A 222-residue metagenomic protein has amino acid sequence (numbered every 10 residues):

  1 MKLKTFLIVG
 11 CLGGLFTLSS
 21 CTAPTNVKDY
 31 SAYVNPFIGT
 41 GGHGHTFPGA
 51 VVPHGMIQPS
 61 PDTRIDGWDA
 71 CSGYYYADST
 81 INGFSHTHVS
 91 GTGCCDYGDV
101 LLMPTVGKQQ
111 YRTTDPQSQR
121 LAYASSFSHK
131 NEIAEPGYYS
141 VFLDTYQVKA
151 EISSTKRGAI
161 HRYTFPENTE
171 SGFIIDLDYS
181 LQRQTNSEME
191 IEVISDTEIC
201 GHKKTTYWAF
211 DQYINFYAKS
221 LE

Functional and structural regions predicted by a protein language model:
M1-I8: Bacterial N-terminal signal peptides that target proteins for export
I8-F16: Hydrophobic helical h-region of N-terminal Sec-dependent signal peptides in bacterial secretory/periplasmic proteins
L18-S20: C-terminal motif of bacterial Sec signal peptides marking the signal peptidase cleavage site
P24-E222: Accessory carbohydrate-recognition regions in carbohydrate-active enzymes
